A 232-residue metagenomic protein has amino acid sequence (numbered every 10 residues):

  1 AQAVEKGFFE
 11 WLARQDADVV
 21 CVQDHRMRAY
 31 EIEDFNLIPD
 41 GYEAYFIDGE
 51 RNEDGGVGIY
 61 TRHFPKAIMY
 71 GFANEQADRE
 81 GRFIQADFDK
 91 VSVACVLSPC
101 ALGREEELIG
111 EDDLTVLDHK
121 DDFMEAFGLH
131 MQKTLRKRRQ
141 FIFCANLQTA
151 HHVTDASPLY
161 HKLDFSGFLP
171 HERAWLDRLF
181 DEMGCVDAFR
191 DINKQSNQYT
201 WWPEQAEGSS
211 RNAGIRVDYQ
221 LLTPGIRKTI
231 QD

Functional and structural regions predicted by a protein language model:
A1, K90-I109, D113, C144: Active-site-proximal beta-strand elements of phosphoester/diester hydrolases
Q2-A13: Short, acidic/polar
Q2-V4, M27-E31, R104, A150-H151 (+1 more regions): Active-site environment of divalent metal-dependent phosphoester hydrolases
L12-Y30, V93, H130-V153, A188 (+1 more regions): Active-site beta-strand/loop signature of hydrolases that rely on acidic residues for catalysis
R14, A29, N36, I68-G71 (+2 more regions): Metal-dependent phosphoester-hydrolase catalytic domains
H25-G103: Structured beta-strand-rich core segments of catalytic domains in phosphoester-bond hydrolases
L108-D118, P158-S166: Short glycine-enriched, charge-decorated loop/helix-capping segments at active-site entrances that position
L114-R138: A long, amphipathic alpha-helix that forms part of the scaffold/cap immediately adjacent to metal-dependent active
